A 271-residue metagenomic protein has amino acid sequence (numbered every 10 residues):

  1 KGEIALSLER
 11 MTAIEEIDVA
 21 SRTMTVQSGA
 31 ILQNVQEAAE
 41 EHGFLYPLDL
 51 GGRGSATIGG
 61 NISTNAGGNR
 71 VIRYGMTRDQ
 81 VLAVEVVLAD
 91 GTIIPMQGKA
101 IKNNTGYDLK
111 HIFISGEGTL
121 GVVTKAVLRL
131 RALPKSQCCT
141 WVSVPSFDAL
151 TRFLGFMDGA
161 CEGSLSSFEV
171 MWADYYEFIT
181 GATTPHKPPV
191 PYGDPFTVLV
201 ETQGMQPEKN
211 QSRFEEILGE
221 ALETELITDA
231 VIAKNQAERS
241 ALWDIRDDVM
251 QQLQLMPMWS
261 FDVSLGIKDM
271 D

Functional and structural regions predicted by a protein language model:
K1-D271: Noncatalytic alpha-helical scaffold of FAD-dependent oxidoreductases
